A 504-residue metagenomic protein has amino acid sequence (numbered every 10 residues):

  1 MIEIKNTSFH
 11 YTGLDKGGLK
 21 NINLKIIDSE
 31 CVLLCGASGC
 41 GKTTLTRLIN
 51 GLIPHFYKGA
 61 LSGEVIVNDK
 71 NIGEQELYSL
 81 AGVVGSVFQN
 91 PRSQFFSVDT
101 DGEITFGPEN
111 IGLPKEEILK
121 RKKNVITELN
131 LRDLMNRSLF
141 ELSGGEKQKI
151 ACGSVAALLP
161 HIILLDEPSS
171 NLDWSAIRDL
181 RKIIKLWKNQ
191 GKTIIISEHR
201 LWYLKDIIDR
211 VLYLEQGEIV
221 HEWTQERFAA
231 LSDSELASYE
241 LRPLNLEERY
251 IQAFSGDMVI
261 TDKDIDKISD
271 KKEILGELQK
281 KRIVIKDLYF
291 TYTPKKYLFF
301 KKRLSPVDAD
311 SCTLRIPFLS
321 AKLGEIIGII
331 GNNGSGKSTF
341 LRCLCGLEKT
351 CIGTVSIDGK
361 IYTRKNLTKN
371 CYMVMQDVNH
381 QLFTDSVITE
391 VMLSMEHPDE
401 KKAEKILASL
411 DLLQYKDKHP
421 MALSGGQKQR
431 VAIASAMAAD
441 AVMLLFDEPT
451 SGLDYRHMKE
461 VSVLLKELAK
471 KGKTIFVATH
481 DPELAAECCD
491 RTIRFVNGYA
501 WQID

Functional and structural regions predicted by a protein language model:
N50, C345: Helix-to-loop junction immediately C-terminal to a conserved catalytic motif
K58-K70, G353-L367: Conserved ABC transporter NBD signature motif
E116-L134, E400-Y415: Conserved ABC ATPase "signature" region
S138-L142, E146, H419-L423, Q427: Conserved ABC ATPase signature
C152-G153, I433: Hydrophobic anchor residue at the start of the ABC signature
I163-E167, L444-D447: Catalytic Walker B motif of ABC-type/P-loop ATPase nucleotide-binding domains
E198-H199, T479-H480: H-loop/switch region of ABC-family ATPase nucleotide-binding domains
